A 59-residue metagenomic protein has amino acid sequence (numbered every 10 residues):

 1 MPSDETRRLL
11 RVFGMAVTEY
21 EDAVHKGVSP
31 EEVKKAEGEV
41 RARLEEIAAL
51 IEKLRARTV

Functional and structural regions predicted by a protein language model:
R7-V59: Short, charge-rich amphipathic interface segments used for partner binding and complex assembly
